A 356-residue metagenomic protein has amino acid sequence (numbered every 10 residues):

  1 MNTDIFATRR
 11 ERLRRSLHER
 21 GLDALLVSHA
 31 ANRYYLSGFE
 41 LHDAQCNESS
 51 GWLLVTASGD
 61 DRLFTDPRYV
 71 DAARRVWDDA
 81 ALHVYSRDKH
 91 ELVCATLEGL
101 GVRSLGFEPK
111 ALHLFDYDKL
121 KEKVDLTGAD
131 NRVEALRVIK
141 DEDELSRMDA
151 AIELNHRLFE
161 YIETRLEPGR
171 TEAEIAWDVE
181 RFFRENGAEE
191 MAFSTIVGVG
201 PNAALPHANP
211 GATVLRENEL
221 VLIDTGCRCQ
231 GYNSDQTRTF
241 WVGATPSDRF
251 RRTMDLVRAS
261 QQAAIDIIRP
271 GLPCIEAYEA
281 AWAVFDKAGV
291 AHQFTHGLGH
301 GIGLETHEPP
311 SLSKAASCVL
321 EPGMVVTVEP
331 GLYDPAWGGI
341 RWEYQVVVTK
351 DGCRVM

Functional and structural regions predicted by a protein language model:
M1-M356: Active-site neighborhoods and metal-handling regions in enzymes and metal-associated proteins
